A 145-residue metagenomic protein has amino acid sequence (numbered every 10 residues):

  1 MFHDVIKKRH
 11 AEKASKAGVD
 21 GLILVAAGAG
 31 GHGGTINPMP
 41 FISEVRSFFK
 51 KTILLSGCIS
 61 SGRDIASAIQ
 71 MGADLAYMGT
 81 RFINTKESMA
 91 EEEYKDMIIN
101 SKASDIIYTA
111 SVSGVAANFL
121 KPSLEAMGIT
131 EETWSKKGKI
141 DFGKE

Functional and structural regions predicted by a protein language model:
M1-T52: Active-site entrance/lid segments in N-terminal catalytic domains of soluble metabolic enzymes
K16, T35-L54, S60-E145: Conserved active-site-proximal phosphate/metal-binding subdomains
G28, G57-C58: Short loop or secondary-structure boundary microenvironments that flank and position key functional residues
